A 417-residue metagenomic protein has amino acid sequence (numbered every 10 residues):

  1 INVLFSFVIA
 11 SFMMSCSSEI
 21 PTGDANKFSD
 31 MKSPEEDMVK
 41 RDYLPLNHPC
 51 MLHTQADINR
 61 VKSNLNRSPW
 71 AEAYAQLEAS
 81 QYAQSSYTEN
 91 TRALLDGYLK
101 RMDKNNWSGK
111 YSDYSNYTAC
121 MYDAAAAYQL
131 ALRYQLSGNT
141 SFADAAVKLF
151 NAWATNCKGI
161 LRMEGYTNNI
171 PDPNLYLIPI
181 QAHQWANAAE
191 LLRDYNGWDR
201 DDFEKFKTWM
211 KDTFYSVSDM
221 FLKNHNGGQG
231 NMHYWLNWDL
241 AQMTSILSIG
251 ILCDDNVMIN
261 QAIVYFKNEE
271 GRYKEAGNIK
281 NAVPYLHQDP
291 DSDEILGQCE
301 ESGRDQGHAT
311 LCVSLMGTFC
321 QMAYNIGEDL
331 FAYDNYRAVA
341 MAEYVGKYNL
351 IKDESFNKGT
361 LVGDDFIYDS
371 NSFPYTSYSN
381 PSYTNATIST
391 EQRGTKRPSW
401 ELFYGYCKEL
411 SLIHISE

Functional and structural regions predicted by a protein language model:
I1-S6: Sec-dependent signal peptide recognition, specifically the positively charged N-region followed immediately by
M14-S15: C-terminal motif of bacterial Sec signal peptides marking the signal peptidase cleavage site
N26-G228, L240, T244, V264-E270 (+3 more regions): Extracellular glycan-targeting catalytic surfaces
Y234-A241, L247, R304-H308: His-enriched metal-coordination microenvironments in redox/metal-binding proteins
S245-R304: Aromatic-anchored, glycine/proline-accented short structural segments that stabilize local strand-turns or short
